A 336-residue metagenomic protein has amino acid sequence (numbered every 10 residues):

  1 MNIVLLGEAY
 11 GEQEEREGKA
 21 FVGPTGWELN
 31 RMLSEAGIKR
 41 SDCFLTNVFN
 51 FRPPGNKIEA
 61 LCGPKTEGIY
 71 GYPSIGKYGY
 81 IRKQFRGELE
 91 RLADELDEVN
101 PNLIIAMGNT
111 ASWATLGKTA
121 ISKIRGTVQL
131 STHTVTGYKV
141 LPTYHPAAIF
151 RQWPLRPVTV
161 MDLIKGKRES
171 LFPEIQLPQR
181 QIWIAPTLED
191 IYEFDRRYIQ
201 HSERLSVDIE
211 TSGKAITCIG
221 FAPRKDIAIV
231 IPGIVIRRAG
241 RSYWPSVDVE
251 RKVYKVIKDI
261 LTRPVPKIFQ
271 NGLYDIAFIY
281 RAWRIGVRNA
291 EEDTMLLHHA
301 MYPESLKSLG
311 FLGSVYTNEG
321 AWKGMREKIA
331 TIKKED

Functional and structural regions predicted by a protein language model:
M1-P173: A polyanion-binding, active-site-adjacent surface
Y10-G11, N50, A148, T211-G213 (+2 more regions): Short, glycine/acidic-enriched loop or turn micro-motifs at the edges of active sites
S34, K39, P53-G79, G213-Q270: Conserved non-catalytic scaffold segment of RNase H-like nuclease domains
N102-G108, S206, V265-G272: Acidic beta-strand-to-loop metal/phosphate-binding motif
A114-K118, K214-C218, A277-A282: A short acidic (Asp/Glu
Y138, S170-P186, K225-D336: Active-site-proximal helix-loop-helix substrate-binding element of RNase H-like nuclease domains
P186-E203, I257-T262: A short acidic-Thr-Gly-centered motif at the start of a beta-strand
E203-S212: Two-metal-ion RNase H-like nuclease active-site motif
